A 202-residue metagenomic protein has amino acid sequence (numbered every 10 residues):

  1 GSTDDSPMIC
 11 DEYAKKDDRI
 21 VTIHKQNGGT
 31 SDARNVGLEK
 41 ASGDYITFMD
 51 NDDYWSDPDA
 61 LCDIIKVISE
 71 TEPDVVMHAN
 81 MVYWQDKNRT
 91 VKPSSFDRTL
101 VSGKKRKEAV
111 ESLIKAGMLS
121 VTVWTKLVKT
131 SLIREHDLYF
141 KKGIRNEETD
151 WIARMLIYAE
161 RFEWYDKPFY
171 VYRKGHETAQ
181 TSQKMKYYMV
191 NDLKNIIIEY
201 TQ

Functional and structural regions predicted by a protein language model:
G1-I9, Y54: A conserved acidic beta->alpha catalytic loop
G1-S2, V21-Q26, D50-N51: Short beta-strand/loop segment that forms part of the nucleotide-sugar
D11-D17: Short, conserved SAM-binding/catalytic segment of Class I S-adenosyl-L-methionine-dependent methyltransferases
D18-V21, A33: Active-site-proximal specificity loops/subdomain of glycosyltransferases
K25-A41: Glycine-rich, basic loop-to-helix element that forms the pyrophosphate-binding segment of sugar-nucleotide handling
T30, N51-E163, Y170-Y188: Donor-binding/catalytic cores of nucleotide-activated saccharide and glycerol-phosphate transferases/polymerases
I46: Short aromatic/hydrophobic "clamp" motif used to bind/position activated sugar donors
